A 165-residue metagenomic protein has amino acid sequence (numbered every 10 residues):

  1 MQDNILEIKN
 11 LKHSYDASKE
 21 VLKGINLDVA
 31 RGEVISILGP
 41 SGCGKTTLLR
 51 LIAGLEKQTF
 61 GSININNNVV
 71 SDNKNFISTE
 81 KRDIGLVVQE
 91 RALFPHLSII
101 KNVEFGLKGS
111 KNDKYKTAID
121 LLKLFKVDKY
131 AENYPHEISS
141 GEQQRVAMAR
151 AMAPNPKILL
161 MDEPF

Functional and structural regions predicted by a protein language model:
L38-P40: The feature captures the beta-strand-to-loop junction immediately N-terminal to the Walker
A53: Helix-to-loop junction immediately C-terminal to a conserved catalytic motif
N68-S71, N112-Y130: Conserved ABC ATPase "signature" region
V70-G85, G109: ABC ATPase NBD coupling module
I100-K108, Y115, E132: Short helical segment in ABC ATPase nucleotide-binding domains corresponding to the A-loop/adjacent helical element
Y134-I138, E142-Q144: Conserved ABC ATPase signature
A153-K157: A short, proline-enriched helix->beta-strand linker immediately N-terminal to the Walker B motif in ABC-type P-loop
